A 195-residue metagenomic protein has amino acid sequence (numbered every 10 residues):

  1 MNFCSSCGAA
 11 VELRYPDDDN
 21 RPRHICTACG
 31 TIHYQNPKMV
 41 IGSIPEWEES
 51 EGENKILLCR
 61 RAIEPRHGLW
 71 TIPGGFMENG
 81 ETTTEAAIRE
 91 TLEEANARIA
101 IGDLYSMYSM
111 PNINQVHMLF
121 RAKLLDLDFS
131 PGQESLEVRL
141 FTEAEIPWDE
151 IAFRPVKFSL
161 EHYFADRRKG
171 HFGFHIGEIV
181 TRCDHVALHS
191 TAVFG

Functional and structural regions predicted by a protein language model:
M1, R23: Residues immediately within or flanking Cys/His clusters that coordinate Zn2+ in small zinc-binding modules
C4-C7, C26-C29: Short cysteine-rich clusters marking metal-coordination/redox-active sites
E12-L13, Y34: Short functional micro-motifs and their immediate structural scaffolds
A28-L57, F76: Conserved N-terminal beta-strand and adjoining loop/helix that marks the start of the Nudix/MutT-like hydrolase domain
P45-E46, L58, A122, L140: Conserved hydrophobic "DFG−1" position in protein kinase catalytic cores
E64-L69, N114: A conserved beta-turn-beta hairpin within the catalytic core of GNAT-like acetyltransferases that forms part
M77-A100, L104-H162, D166, H171 (+1 more regions): Unchanged
